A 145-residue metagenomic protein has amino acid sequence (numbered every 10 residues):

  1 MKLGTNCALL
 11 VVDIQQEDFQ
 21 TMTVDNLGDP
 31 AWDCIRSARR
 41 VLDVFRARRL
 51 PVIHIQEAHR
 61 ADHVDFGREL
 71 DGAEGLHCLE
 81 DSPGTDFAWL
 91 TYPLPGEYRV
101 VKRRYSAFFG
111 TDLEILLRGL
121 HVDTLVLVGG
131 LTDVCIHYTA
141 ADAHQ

Functional and structural regions predicted by a protein language model:
M1-P93, Y98: Active-site acidic carboxylates
N26-A31, V126-D133: Short, glycine-rich nucleotide/cofactor-binding loops
A38-V41, L113, T139: Hydrophobic residues within alpha-helices that form the first helical element adjacent to the glycine-rich loop
A58-H59, Y105, L131-V134: Acidic, glycine-rich active-site loops and adjacent beta-strand->loop/helix elements that engage anionic groups
S82, A88-G130: Internal catalytic-core helix/loop-beta-alpha segment that presents or stabilizes conserved functional determinants
I136-Q145: Short Gly/Thr/Asp-enriched flexible loops that form oxyanion-binding sites at enzyme active sites
